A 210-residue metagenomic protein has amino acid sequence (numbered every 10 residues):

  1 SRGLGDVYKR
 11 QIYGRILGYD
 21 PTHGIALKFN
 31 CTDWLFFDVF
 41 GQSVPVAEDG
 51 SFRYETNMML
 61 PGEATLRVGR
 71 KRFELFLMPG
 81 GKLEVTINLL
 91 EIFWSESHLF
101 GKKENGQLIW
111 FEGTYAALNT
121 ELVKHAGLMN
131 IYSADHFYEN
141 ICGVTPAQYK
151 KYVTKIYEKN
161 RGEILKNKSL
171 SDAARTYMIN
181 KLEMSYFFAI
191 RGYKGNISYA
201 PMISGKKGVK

Functional and structural regions predicted by a protein language model:
S1-G5: Positively charged, low-complexity/disordered segments
D6-D172: A non-transmembrane, solvent-exposed segment enriched in polar/low-complexity residues
K166-Y186: Structural motif
I179-K210: Extended amphipathic alpha-helical segments with heptad-repeat/coiled-coil character used for oligomerization, fusion
